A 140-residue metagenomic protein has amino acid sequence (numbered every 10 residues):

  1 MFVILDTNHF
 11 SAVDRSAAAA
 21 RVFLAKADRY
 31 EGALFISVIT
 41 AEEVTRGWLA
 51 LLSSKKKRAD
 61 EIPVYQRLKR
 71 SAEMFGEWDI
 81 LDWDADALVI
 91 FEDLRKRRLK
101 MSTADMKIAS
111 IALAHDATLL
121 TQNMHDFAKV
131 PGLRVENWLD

Functional and structural regions predicted by a protein language model:
M1, A109, L113-D140: Acidic, PIN/NYN-like endoribonuclease modules and their adjacent C-terminal/linker elements
M1-I39, A50-R67: Short, well-structured N-terminal submotif of metal-dependent ribonuclease cores
L5-D6, I36-S37, M101-S102, N123 (+1 more regions): Histidine- and aromatic-rich ligand-binding microenvironments
D6-T7, V44, F91, A112 (+1 more regions): Generic structural signal for small/hydrophobic residues in well-ordered secondary structure, especially within
H9, T40, A87, K107-I108 (+1 more regions): Alpha-helix capping/helix-boundary segments
D14-A17, W48, R95, P131 (+1 more regions): Short, flexible helix/strand-to-coil boundary loops that buttress conserved ligand/catalytic motifs in alpha/beta
Y30, G76, V130-P131: Short, structured coil segments at secondary-structure junctions
W48-L52, M74-L120: Active-site neighborhoods of divalent-metal-dependent phosphate/nucleic-acid chemistry enzymes
